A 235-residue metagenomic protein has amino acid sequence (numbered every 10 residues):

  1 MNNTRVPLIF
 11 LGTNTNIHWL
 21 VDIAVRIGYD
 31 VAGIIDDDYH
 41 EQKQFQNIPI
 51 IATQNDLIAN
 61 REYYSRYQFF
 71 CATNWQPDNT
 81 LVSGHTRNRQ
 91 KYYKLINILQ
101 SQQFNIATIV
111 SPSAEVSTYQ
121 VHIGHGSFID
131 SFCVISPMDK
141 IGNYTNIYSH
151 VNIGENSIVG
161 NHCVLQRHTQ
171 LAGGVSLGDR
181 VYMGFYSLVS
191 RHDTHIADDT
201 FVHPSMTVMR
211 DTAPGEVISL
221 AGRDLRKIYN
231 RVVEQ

Functional and structural regions predicted by a protein language model:
M1-N2, V121: Short, flexible hinge/linker loops that cap or flank conserved catalytic cores
N2-W75: A solvent-exposed beta-alpha-beta segment
W19-V21, T80-V82, T212: Short glycine-/acidic-enriched loop or helix-start segments at secondary-structure transitions that form or flank
A59, P77-N79, S136, A172 (+2 more regions): Short glycine-rich, flexible loops that bind phosphorylated cofactors or substrates
Y63-K140, Y144-N146, N152, S157: Extended, small-residue-rich solenoid/repeat segments and analogous flexible loops that form exposed scaffolds
Q166-Q235: Glycine-rich hexapeptide-repeat left-handed beta-helix
